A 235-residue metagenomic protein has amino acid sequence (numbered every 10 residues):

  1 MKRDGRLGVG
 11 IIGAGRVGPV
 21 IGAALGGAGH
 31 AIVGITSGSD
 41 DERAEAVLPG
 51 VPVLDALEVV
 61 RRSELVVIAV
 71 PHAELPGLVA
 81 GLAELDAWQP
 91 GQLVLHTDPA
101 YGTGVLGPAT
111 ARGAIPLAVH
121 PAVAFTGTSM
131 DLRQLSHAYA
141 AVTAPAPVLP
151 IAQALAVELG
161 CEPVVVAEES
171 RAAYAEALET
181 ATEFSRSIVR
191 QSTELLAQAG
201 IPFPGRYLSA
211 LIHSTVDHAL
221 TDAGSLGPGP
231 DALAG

Functional and structural regions predicted by a protein language model:
M1-R61: NAD(P)+-binding Rossmann beta1-loop-alpha1 motif at the extreme N-terminus of oxidoreductases
G5-L7, Q92, A138: Nucleotide donor/acceptor-binding cores
V9-I11, I68, V142: Hydrophobic Val/Ile/Leu positions in short beta-strands of Rossmann-like dinucleotide-binding domains
A28, S39, R43-V47, A109 (+1 more regions): Internal alpha-helical scaffold of NAD(P)-dependent oxidoreductase catalytic cores
I32-G38, V94-T97, V142: Short, hydrophobic beta-strand segments that form beta-sheet elements in well-ordered domains
L48, P52-M130: Rossmann-like NAD(P)(H) cofactor-binding subdomain of soluble oxidoreductases
A223-G235: C-terminal active-site/capping subdomain that shapes the small-molecule cofactor and substrate pocket of enzyme
